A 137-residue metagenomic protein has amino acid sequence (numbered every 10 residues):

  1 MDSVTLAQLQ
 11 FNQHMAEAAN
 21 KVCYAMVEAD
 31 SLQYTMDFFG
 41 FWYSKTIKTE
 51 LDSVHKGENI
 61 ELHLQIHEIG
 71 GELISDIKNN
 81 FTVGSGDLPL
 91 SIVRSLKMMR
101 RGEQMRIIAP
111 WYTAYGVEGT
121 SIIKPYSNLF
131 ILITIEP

Functional and structural regions predicted by a protein language model:
M1-P137: Cross-family detector of peptidyl-prolyl cis-trans isomerase
